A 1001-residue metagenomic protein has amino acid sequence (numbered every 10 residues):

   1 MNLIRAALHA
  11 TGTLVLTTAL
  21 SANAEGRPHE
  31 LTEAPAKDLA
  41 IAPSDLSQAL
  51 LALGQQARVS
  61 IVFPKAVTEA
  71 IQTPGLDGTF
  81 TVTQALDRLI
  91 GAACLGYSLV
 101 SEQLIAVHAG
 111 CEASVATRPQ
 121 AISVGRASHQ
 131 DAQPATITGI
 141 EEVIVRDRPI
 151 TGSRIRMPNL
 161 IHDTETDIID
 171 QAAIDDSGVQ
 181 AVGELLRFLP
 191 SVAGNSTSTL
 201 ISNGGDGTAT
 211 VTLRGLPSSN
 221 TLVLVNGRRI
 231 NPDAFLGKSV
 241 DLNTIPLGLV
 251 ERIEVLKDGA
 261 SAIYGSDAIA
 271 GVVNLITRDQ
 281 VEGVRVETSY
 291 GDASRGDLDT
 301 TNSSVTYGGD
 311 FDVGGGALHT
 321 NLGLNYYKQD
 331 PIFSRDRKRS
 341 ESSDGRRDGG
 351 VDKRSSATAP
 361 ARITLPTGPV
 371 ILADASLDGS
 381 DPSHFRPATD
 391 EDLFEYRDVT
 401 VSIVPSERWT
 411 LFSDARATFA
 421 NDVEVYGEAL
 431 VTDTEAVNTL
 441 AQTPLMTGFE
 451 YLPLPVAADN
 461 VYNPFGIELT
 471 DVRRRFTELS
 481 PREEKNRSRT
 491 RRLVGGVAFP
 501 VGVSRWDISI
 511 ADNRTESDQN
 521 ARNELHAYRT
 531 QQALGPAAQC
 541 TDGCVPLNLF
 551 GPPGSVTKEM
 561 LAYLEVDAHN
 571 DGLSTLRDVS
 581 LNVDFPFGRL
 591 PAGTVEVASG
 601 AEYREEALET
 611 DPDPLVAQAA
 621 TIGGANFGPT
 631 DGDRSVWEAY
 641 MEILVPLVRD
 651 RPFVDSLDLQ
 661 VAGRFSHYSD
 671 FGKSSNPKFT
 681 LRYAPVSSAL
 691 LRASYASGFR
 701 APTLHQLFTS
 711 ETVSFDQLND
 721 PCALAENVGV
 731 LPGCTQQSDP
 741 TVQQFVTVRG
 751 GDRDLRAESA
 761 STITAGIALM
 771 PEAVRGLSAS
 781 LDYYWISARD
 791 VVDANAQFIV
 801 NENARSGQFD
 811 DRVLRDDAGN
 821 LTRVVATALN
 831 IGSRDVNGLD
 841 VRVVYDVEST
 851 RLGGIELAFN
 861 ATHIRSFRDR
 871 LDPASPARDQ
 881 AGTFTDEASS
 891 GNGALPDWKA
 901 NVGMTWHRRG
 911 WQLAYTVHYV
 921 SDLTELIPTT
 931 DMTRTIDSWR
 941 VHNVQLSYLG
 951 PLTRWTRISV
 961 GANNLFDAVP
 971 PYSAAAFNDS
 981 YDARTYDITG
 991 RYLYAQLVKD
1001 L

Functional and structural regions predicted by a protein language model:
G26-D38, S60-T73, I144-S177, D233: N-terminal periplasmic "start-of-domain" segments of outer-membrane beta-barrel proteins
L50-A57, G110-D175: Short, acidic, small-residue-rich periplasmic hinge/interaction motif at the N-terminus of Gram-negative outer-membrane
I105, V182-L185, L189, A209-T212 (+3 more regions): N-terminal periplasmic accessory domains that precede and gate Gram-negative outer-membrane beta-barrel machines
H108, G152-P158, G183-R229: Extracytoplasmic beta-strand/coil segments of soluble accessory domains associated with Gram-negative outer-membrane
R228-K257: Short acidic/polar hinge/loop motifs at secondary-structure boundaries that mediate gating or recognition
Q280-G283, D312-L318, F419-V423, F499-R505 (+7 more regions): Short loop/turn motifs that connect adjacent beta-strands in outer-membrane beta-barrel proteins
K338-D344, V370-I371, A375-S406, F412 (+4 more regions): Surface-exposed, low-complexity loop segments enriched in small/polar and acidic residues
R789, R865-S866, H918-E925, Y948-L1001: C-terminal beta-signal and adjacent terminal beta-strands/loops of Gram-negative outer-membrane beta-barrel proteins
